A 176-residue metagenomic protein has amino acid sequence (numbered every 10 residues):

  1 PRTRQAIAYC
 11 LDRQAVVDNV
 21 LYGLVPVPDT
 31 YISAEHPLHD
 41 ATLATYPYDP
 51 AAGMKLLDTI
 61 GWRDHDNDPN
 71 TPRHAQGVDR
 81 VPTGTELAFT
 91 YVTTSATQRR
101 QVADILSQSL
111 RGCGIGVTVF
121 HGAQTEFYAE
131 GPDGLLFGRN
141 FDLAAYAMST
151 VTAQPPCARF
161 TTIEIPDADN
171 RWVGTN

Functional and structural regions predicted by a protein language model:
P1-Q108, G112: Append "and occasionally in soluble cytosolic enzymes with long acidic Gly/Pro-rich linkers
R4-Q5, V17-D18, K55, G116-P132 (+3 more regions): Extracytoplasmic/peripheral linker and loop segments enriched in polar/acidic and small residues with frequent Thr/Pro
L24-P26, F137-N140: A short, structural micro-pattern
E35, P72, T125-E126, V151: Positions that flank functional sites
H39, G84-T85, F141-D142, T161-P166: Aromatic-residue hotspot detector
Y91, A145-Y146: Short beta-strand segments
A96-T97, M148-T152: Short, glycine-/Ser/Thr-/acidic-enriched flexible segments
S109, D142-A145: Ligand-binding pocket segment of bilobal, Venus flytrap-like solute-binding proteins
